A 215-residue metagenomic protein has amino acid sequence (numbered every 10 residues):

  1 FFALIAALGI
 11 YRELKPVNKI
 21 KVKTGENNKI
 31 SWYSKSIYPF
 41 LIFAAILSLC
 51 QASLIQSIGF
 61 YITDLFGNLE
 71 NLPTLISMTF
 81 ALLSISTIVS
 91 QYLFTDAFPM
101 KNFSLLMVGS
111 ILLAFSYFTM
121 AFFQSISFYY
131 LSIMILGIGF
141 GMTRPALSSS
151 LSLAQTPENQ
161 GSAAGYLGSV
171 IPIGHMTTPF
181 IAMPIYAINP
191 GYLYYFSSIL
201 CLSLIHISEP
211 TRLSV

Functional and structural regions predicted by a protein language model:
F2-I20, S208: C-terminal membrane-cytosol helix-exit motif in multi-pass small-molecule transporters
L14-L41: Juxtamembrane intracellular "pre-TM" segments in multi-pass secondary transporters
Q56-T74: Short amphipathic helix-loop junctions that connect adjacent transmembrane helices in Major Facilitator Superfamily/SLC
V89-N102: Helix-to-loop junctions at the C-terminal end of transmembrane segments in multipass secondary transporters
S104-F118: Structural signature of the two symmetry-related core transmembrane helices
M142-Q155: Intracellular juxtamembrane helix-capping segments at the cytosolic ends of symmetry-related transmembrane helices
N159-A187: A late C-terminal transmembrane helix in Major Facilitator Superfamily
S203-V215: Residue-level detector of conserved catalytic or cofactor/ligand-binding positions in enzyme active sites
